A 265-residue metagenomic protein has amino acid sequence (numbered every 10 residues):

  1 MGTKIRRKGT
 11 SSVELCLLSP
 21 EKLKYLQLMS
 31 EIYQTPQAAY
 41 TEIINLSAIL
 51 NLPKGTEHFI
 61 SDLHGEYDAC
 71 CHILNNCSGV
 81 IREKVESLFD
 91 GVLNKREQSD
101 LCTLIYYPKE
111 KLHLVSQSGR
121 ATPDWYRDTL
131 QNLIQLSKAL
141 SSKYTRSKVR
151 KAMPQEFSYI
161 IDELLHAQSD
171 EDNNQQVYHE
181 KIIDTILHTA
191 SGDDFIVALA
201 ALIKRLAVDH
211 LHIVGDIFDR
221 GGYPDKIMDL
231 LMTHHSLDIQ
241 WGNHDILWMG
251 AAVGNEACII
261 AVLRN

Functional and structural regions predicted by a protein language model:
G2-N265: Feature recognizes metal-dependent phosphohydrolase scaffolds
